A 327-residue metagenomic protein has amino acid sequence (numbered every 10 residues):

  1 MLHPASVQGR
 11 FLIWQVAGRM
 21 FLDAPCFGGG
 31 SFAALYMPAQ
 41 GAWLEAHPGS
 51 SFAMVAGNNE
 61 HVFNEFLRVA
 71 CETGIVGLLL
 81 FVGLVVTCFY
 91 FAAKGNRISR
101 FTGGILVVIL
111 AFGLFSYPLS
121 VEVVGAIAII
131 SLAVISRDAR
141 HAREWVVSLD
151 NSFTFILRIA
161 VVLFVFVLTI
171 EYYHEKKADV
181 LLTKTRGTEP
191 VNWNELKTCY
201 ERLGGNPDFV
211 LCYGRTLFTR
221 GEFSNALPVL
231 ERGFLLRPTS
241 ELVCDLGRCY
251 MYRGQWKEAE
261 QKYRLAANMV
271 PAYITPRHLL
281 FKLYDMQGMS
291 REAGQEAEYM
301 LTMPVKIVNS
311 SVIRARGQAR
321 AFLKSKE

Functional and structural regions predicted by a protein language model:
M1, A5, I159-V191: Hydrophobic alpha-helical transmembrane segments in integral membrane proteins
P4-Q8, G29-C71: Interfacial juxtamembrane loops and adjacent helix segments that form the catalytic/substrate-binding surfaces
T73-T102, T275: Hydrophobic transmembrane alpha-helices and their immediate junctions
F81-L84, R97-D150: Transmembrane alpha-helices of multi-pass inner-membrane enzymes
F209, L242-V243, P276, S310: TPR alpha-solenoid repeat register
